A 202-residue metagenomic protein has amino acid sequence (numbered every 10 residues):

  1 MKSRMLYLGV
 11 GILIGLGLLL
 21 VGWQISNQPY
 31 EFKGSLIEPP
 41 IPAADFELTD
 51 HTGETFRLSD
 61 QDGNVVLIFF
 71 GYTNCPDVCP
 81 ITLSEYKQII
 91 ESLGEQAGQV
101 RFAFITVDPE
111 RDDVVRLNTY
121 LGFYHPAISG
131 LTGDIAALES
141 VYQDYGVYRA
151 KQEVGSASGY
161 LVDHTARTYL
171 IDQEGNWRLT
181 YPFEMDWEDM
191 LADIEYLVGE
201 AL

Functional and structural regions predicted by a protein language model:
M1-D45, E200-A201: N-terminal targeting signals for export/organelle localization
I41-A43, V65, D163-T165: Short, small/polar residue-rich loop motifs at catalytic or cofactor-binding pockets
F46-V66, I90-L93: A short beta-strand-turn-helix
S59-Y86: Short active-site neighborhood of thiol/selenol oxidoreductases, capturing the structured segment around
C79-S84, I194-L202: Short, solvent-exposed cationic patches
L83-V141: Structural microenvironment flanking redox-active thiols in thiol-disulfide oxidoreductases
A137-E195: Thiol/disulfide oxidoreductase modules built on the thioredoxin-like
